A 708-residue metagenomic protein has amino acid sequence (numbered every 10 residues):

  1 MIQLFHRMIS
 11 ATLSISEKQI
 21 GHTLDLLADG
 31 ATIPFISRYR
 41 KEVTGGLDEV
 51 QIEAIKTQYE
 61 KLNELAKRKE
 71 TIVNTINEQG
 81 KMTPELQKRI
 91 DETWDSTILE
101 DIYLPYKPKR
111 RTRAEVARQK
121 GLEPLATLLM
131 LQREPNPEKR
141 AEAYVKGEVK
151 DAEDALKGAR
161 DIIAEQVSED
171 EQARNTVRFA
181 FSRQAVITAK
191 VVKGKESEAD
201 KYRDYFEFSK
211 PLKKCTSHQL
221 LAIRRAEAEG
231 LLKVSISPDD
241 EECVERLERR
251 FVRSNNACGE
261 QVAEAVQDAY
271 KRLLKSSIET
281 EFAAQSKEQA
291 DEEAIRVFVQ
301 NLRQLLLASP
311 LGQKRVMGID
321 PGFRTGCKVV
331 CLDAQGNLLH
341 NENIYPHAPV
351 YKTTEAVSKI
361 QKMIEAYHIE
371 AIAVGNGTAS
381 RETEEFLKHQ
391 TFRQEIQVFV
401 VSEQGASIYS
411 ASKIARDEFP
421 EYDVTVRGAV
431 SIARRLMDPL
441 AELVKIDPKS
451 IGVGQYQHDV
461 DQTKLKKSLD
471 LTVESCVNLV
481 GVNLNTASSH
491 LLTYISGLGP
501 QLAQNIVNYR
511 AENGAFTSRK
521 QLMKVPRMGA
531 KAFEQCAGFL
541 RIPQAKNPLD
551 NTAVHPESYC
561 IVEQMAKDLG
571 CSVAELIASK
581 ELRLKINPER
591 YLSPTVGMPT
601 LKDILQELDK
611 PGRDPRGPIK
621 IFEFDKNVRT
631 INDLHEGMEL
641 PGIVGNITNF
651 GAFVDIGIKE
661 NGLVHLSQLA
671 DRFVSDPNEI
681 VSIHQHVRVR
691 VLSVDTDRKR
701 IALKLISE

Functional and structural regions predicted by a protein language model:
M1-G21, A28: Generic start-of-chain signal for non-secretory N-termini
F5, T57, E64-K81, D91 (+5 more regions): Long, highly charged, low-complexity intrinsically disordered interaction regions that mediate electrostatic DNA/RNA
D25-A28, P105, V116-Q119, A222-A226 (+16 more regions): Replace "in large, NTP-powered and nucleic-acid-processing enzymes" with "in large, NTP-powered factors and other
Y39-K41, M130, D239, P321 (+11 more regions): Short, ordered loop/turn segments at secondary-structure junctions
Q51-A54, K61, L65-T75, Q79-G318 (+2 more regions): Duplex nucleic acid-engaging cores and interfaces of nucleic-acid transaction enzymes
T75, R89, L99-I102, A226-D239 (+3 more regions): Structured, non-catalytic alpha/beta "coupling" segments that mediate domain-domain communication and provide generic
F179-V186, I319-F323, G377-E382, V401-I408 (+5 more regions): A glycine-rich phosphate-binding loop feature that marks nucleotide/adenosyl-phosphate handling sites
I542-E708: Single-stranded RNA-binding regions, centering on S1/OB-family and related RNA-binding modules
